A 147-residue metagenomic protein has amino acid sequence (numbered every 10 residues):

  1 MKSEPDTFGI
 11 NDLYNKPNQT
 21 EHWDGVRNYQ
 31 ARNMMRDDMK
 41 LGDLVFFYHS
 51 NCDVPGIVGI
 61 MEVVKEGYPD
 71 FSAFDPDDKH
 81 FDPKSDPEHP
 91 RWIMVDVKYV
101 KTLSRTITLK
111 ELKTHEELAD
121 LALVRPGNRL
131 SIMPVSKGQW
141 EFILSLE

Functional and structural regions predicted by a protein language model:
M1-L41, Q139-W140, E147: Compositionally biased, charged N-terminal/linker segments
K2-E4, Y48, V100, G127 (+1 more regions): Structured loops at beta-to-helix junctions and adjacent beta-edge loops in soluble globular domains
N11-L13, A73-F74, T108-K110, I143-L146: A short secondary-structure junction signal
D43-F46, V95-V97: Hydrophobic/aromatic beta-strand segments within beta-rich folds
F46-F47, E62: Hydrophobic beta-strand signal
Y48-P55: Short, charged beta-turn/beta-strand-edge "cap" motif at the junction between a beta-strand and an adjacent loop
G59-L130: Aromatic- and Lys/Arg-enriched surface recognition patch
R129-E147: Charged phosphate-binding loop/patch that engages nucleotide di/tri-phosphates or the phosphate backbone of nucleic
